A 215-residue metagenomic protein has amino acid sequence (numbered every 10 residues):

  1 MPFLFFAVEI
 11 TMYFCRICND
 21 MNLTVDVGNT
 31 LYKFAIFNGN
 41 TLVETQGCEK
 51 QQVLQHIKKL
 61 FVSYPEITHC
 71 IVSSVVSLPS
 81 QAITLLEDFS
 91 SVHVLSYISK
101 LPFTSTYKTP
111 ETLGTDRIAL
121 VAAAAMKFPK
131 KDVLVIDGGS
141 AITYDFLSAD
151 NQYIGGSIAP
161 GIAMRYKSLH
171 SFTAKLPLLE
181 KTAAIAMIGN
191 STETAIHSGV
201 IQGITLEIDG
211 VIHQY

Functional and structural regions predicted by a protein language model:
M1-E9: Hydrophobic alpha-helical signal peptides and transmembrane signal-/tail-anchor segments that drive secretory-pathway
T11-L101: N-terminal glycine/serine-rich phosphate-binding loop of ATP-dependent small-molecule kinases, especially carbohydrate
M21-N38, K131-Y153, L169: Gly/Thr-rich phosphate-binding beta-strand-loop-beta motif of the actin/hexokinase/Hsp70
Q46, I185-Y215: Adenine-nucleotide phosphate-binding core of ATP-dependent small-molecule kinases
C48, Q52, T112-A119, M164 (+2 more regions): Conserved active-site and cofactor/substrate-binding residues in soluble primary-metabolism enzymes
S90-A124: Glycine/small-residue-rich loop that forms an oxyanion/phosphate-binding "nest" at active or ligand-binding sites
S91-P102, S140, P177-A184: Acidic-glycine-rich active-site phosphate/pyrophosphate-binding loop
T115, L120-K130, I154-S198: Glycine-rich phosphate-binding loop plus the immediately following alpha-helix
